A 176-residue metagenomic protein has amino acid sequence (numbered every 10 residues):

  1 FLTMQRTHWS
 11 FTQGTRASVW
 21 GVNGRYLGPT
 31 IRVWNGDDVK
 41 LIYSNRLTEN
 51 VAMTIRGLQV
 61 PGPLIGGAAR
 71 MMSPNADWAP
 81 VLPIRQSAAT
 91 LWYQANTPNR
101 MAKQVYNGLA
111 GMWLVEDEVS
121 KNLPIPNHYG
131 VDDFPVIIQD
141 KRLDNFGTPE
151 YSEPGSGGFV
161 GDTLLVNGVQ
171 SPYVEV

Functional and structural regions predicted by a protein language model:
F1-V176: Histidine-centered copper-binding motifs that mark active-site loops of extracellular/periplasmic copper enzymes
